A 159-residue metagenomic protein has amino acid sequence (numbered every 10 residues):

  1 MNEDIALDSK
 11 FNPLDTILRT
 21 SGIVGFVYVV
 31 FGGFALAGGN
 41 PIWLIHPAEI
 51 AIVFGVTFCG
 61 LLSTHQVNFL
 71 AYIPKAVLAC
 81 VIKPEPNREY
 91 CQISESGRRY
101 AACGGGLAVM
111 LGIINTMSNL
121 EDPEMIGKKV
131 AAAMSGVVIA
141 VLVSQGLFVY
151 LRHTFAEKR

Functional and structural regions predicted by a protein language model:
M1-G104: Large intracellular
D4-L14, Y28-A37, P41, R99-K158: Helix-termination/interfacial motifs at the ends of transmembrane alpha-helices
